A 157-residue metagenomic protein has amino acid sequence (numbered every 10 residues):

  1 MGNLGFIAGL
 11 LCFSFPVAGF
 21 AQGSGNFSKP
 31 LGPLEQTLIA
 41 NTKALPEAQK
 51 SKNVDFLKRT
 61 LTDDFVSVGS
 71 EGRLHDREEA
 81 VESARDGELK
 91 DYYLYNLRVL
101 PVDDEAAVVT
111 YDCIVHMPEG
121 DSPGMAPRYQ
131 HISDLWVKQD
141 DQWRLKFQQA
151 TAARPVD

Functional and structural regions predicted by a protein language model:
M1-G2: N-terminal secretory signal peptides that target proteins for export/translocation
G5-A18: Bacterial N-terminal signal peptides
Q22-R59, D64-D157: A beta-strand edge to alpha-helix "cap/lid" segment located at domain peripheries
